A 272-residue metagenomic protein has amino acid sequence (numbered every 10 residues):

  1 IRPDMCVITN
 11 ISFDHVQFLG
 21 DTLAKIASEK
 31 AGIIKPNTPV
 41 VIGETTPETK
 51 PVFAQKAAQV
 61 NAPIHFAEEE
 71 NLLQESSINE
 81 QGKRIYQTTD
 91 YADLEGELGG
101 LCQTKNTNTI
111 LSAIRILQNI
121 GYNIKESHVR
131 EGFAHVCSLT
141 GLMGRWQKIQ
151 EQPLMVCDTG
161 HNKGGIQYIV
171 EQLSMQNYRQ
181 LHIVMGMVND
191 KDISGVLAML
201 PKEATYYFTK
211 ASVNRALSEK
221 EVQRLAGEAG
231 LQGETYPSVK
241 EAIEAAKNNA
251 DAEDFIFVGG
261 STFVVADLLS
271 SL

Functional and structural regions predicted by a protein language model:
I1-V7, I11-H15, K25, D90-T205: Nucleotide phosphate-binding/pyrophosphate-handling subdomain across enzymes that bind or process nucleotide phosphates
P3, V7-Q87, T107, L111-S127: Acidic, Mg2+-coordinating active-site environments of NTP-dependent enzymes
I11-G20, F133, G144, K210-L225 (+1 more regions): Flexible, gly/pro- and Lys/Arg-enriched active-site loops
Q17-F18, P51-F53, S76, I166-Q167 (+3 more regions): Short glycine-/acidic-enriched loop or helix-start segments at secondary-structure transitions that form or flank
T46-H65, L154-C157, K163, S194-F255: C-terminal helical cap/extension that packs against the catalytic core of soluble nucleotide-cofactor enzymes
L117-G121, L173, A226, A250 (+1 more regions): Active-site catalytic pocket residues across diverse enzymes, especially alpha/beta-hydrolases
S261: Active-site-proximal loop/hinge segments that shape catalytic or ion-binding/gating pockets
